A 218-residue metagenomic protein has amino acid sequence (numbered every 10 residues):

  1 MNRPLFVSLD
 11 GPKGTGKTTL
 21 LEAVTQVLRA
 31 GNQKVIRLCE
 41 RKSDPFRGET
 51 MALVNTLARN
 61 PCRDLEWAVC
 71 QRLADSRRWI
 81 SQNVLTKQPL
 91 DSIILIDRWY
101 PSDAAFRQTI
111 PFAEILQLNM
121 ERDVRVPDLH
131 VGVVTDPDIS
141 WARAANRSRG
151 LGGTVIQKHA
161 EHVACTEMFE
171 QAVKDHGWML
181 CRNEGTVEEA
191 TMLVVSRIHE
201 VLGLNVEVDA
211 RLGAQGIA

Functional and structural regions predicted by a protein language model:
L9: Hydrophobic anchor at the beta1->P-loop junction of P-loop NTPases
P12: P-loop (Walker A) phosphate-binding loop of NTP-binding proteins
K17: Conserved lysine of the Walker
L20: Hydrophobic positions on the alpha1 helix immediately C-terminal to the Walker A/P-loop
Q26-I36: Post-Walker A helix-loop "phosphate-sensing" segment adjacent to the P-loop in P-loop NTPases
E40-E114: ATP-dependent small-molecule kinase phosphotransfer cores that center on conserved nucleotide phosphate-binding segments
D103-M168: A glycine- and Lys/Arg-enriched "phosphate-lid" helix/loop adjacent to the NTP-binding pocket of small-molecule kinases
L129-H130, V134-T135, T154-Q157, D175-A190: Phosphate-binding beta-loop-alpha motif at adenosine-nucleotide cofactor sites
